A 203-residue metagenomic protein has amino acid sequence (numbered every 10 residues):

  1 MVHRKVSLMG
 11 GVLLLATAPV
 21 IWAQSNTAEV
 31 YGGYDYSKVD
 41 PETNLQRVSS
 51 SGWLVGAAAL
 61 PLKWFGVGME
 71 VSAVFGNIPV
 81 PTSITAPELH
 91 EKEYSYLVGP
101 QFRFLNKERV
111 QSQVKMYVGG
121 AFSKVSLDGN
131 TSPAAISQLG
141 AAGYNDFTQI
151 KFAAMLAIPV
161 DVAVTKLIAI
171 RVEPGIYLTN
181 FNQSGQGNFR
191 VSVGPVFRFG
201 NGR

Functional and structural regions predicted by a protein language model:
M1-N26, N201-R203: Cleavable N-terminal export/targeting peptides
Q24-K38, M116: Transmembrane beta-strand segments of Gram-negative outer membrane beta-barrel proteins
E29, G56-A135, F152-A154, V191-R203: Gram-negative (and chloroplast) outer-membrane scaffold detector with strong preference for beta-barrel transmembrane
G33-W64: N-terminal targeting signals for Sec/Tat export/insertion, comprising classic cleavable signal peptides
Y34-K38, V74, P174-Y177: Generic short beta-strand segments
S37-P41, P81-I84, S137-Y144, L178: Extracytoplasmic loops and strand-loop junctions of Gram-negative outer membrane beta-barrel proteins
N44-S50, T85-E93, G143-I150, Q183-N188: Replace "Gram-negative outer membrane beta-barrel proteins" with "bacterial and organellar outer membrane beta-barrel
I78, P159-R203: Predominantly the C-terminal beta-signal and adjacent terminal strand-loop region of outer-membrane beta-barrel
